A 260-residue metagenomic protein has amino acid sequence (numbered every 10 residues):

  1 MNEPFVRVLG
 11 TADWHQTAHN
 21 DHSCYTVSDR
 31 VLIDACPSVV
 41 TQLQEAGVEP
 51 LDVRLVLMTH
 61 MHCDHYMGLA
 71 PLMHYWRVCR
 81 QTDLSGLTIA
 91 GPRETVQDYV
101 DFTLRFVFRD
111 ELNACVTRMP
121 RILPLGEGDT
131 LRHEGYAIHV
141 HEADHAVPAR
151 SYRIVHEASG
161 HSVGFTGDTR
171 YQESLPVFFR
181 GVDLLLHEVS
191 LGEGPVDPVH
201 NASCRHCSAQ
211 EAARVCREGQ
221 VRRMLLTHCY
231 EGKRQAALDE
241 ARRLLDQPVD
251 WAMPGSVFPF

Functional and structural regions predicted by a protein language model:
M1-A46, A149-G167, L184: Conserved beta-strand hairpin/beta-sheet module of binuclear metal-dependent hydrolase folds, prominently
Q16-A18, R93, P124-G194: Active-site-proximal loop/helix segment associated with metal-binding centers of metalloenzymes
T26, P50, P176-R180: A short, aliphatic-rich alpha-helical micro-motif
I33-C36, R54-H60, D64, P92 (+4 more regions): Active-site neighborhood of phospho(di)ester-bond hydrolases with catalytic His/Asp-centered motifs
V40-A90, D183: Active-site metal-binding motif and surrounding structural segment of the metallo-beta-lactamase
Q81-P120: Acidic/polar short surface loop at catalytic or gating sites that assists cofactor/ion binding and chemistry
I122-G126, D250-A252: Short acidic-hydrophobic, aromatic-tinged amphipathic segments that line or gate anion-handling sites
Y171-V257: Cap/insert and terminal regions of metallo-dependent hydrolase folds
